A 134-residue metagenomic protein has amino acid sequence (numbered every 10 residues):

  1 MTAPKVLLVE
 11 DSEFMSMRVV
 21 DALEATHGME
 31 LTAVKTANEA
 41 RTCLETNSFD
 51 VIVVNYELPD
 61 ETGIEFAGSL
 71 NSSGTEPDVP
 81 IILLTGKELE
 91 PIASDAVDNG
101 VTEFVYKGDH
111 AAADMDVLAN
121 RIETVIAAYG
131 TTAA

Functional and structural regions predicted by a protein language model:
A3-L23, A33: Conserved acidic segment of CheY-like receiver
A33-V51: Acidic, metal-coordinating helix/loop segments flanking the phosphotransfer/catalytic sites of two-component signaling
T36, T62-E65: Acidic catalytic/metal-coordinating carboxylates
N55, P59, L89: The feature encodes the CheY-like receiver
I64-P77: Short amphipathic alpha-helix used as the core "switch/output" element in two-component signaling
E65, E88-D109: Alpha4 helix (beta4-alpha4-beta5 surface) of REC/receiver domains from two-component response regulators
D114-T132: Receiver (REC) domain switch/output surface
